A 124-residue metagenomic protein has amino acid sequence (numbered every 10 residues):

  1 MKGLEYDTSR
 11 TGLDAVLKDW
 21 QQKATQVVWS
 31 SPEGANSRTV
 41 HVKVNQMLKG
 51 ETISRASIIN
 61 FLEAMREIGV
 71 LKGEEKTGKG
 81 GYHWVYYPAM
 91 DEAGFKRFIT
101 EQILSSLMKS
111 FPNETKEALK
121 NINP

Functional and structural regions predicted by a protein language model:
M1-Q26, S31-G34, D91: Short alpha-helical segments that sit at the start of domains
L17, K76-R97: Short, cationic-aromatic polyanion-contact patches
G34-V44: Short acidic, hydrophobic short linear motifs in intrinsically disordered regions
V42-R55: Short helix-coil junctions and helix-kink-helix linkers
I58-I68: Basic amphipathic alpha-helical segments that dock to polyanions
R66-K76: A short, conserved structural fragment
A93-P124: Amphipathic alpha-helical dimerization/coiled-coil segments that flank or bridge DNA-binding/regulatory modules
